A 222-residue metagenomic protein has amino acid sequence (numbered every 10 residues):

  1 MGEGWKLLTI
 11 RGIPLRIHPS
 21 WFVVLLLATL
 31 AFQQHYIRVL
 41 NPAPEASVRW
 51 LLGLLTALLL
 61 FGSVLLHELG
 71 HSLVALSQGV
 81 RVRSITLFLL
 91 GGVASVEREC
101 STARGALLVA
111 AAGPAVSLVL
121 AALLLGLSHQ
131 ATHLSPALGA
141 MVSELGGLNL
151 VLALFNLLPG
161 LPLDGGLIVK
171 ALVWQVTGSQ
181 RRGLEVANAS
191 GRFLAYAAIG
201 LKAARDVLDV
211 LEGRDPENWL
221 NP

Functional and structural regions predicted by a protein language model:
M1-I199, R205: Hydrophobic transmembrane alpha-helices and their immediate loop junctions in multi-pass integral membrane proteins
A195, I199-P222: C-terminal helix-to-coil terminal segments
